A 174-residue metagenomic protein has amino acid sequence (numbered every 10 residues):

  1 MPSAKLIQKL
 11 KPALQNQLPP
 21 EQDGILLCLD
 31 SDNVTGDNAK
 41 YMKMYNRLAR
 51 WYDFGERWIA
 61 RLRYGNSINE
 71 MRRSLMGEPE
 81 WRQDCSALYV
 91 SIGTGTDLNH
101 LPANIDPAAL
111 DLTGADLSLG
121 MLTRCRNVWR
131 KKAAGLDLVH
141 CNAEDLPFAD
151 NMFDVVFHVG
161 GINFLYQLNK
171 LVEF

Functional and structural regions predicted by a protein language model:
M1-S31: Cys/His-rich short segments
Q22-R82, T96-H100, M121-R124, V128: Conserved class I S-adenosyl-L-methionine
S86-D145: Class I SAM-dependent methyltransferase SAM/SAH-binding core
C141-V156: A short acidic, Gly/Pro-enriched loop at the edge of an enzyme's catalytic core that lines a small-molecule cofactor
V159-I162: Residues lining the SAM
F164-F174: A short, conserved alpha-helix within the catalytic core of class I
